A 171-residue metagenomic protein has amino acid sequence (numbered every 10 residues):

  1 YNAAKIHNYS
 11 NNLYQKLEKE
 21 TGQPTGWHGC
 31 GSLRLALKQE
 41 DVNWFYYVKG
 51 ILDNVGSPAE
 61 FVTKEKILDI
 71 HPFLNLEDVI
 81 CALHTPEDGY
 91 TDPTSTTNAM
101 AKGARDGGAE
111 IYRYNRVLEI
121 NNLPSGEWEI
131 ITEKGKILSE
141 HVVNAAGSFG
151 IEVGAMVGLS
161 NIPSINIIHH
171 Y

Functional and structural regions predicted by a protein language model:
Y1-I70: Dinucleotide-binding Rossmann-like beta1-alpha1 core, especially the glycine-rich loop that anchors the ADP
N12, K16-K19, S57, P72 (+5 more regions): Generic secondary-structure signature for well-ordered alpha-helical cores
C30-S32, I80-A82, K134: Short, solvent-exposed beta-strand edge segments and adjacent coil->beta transition regions
S32-L35, V157-Y171: Central beta-strand plus flanking loop segment that forms part of the substrate or channel wall within the catalytic
W44, E152-V153: Phosphate- and divalent-cation-binding pockets in alpha/beta enzyme and binding domains that engage nucleotide-derived
V48-G50, N75, G126-E127, M156-S160: Short, glycine/charged-enriched secondary-structure capping and boundary segments
V55-S57, S139-V142, I162: Short active-site oxyanion
L83-H141, A145-E152: Helical element adjacent to the flavin cofactor pocket in flavoenzyme catalytic cores
